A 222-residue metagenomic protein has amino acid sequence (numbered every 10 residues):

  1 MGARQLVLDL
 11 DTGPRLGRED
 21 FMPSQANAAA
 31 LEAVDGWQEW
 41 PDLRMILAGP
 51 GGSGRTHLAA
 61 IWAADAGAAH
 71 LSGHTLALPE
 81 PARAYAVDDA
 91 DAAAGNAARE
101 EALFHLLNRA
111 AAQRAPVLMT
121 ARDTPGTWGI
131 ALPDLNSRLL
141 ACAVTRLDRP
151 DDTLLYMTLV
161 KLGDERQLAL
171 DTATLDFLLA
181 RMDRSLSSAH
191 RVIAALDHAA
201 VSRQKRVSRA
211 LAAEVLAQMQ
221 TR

Functional and structural regions predicted by a protein language model:
M1-G36, V201-R222: A short, basic N-terminal segment
D42-L58: Walker A/P-loop nucleotide-binding motif
A63-T75, P81-A82: Post-Walker A helix-loop "phosphate-sensing" segment adjacent to the P-loop in P-loop NTPases
P79-A121: Conserved nucleotide-sensing/catalytic segment adjacent to the nucleotide-binding pocket in NTP-handling enzymes
P125-L140: Short regulatory helix/loop adjacent to the ATP-binding pocket of P-loop NTPases
C142, M157-A169: Conserved AAA+ ATPase "sensor/coupling" helix adjacent to the nucleotide-binding pocket
C142-L154: Conserved AAA+ ATPase "SRH/arginine-finger" region at the nucleotide-binding site
D176-A180, S187-V201: C-terminal helical "lid" of AAA+/P-loop NTPase domains
